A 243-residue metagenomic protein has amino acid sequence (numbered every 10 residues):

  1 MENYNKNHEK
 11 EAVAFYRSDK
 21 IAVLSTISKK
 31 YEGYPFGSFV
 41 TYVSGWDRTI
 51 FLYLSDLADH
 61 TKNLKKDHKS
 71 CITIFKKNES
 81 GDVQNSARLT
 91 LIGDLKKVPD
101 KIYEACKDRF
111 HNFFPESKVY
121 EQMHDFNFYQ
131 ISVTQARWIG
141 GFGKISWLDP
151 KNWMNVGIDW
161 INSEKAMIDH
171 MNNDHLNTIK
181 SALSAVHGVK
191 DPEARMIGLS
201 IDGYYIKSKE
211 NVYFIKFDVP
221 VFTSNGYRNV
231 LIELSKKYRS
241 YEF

Functional and structural regions predicted by a protein language model:
M1-K6, Y42-D47, I74-L91, W147-M167: N-terminal short leaders/motifs
M1-K65, T73: An N-terminal domain-cap segment
G33-F51, V98-E116, N172-D174: An N-terminal domain-start capping segment
G37-T41, T90-I92, F128-Q130: Conserved hydrophobic/aromatic beta-strand scaffold that supports enzyme active sites
I50-L54, L91, Y129-I131, R137-W138: Short hydrophobic-aromatic micro-motifs
D59-V119, M123-F126, Q135, V212: Short, structured beta-strand-loop surface elements
Y120-F243: C-terminal edge-of-domain segments
